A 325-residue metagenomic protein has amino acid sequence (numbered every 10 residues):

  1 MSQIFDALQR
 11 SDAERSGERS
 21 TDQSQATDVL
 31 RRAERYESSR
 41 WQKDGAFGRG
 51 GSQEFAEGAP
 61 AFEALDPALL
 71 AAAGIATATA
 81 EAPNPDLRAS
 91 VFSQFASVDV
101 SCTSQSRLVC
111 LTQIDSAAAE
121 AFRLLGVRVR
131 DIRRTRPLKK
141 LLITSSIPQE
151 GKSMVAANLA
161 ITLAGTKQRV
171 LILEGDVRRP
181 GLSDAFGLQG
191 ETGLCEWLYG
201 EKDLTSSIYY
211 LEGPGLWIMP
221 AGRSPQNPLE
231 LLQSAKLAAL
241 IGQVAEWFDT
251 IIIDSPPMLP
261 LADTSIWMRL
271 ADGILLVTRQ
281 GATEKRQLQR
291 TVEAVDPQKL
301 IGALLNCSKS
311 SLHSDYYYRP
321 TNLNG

Functional and structural regions predicted by a protein language model:
M1-G325: P-loop NTP-binding module
